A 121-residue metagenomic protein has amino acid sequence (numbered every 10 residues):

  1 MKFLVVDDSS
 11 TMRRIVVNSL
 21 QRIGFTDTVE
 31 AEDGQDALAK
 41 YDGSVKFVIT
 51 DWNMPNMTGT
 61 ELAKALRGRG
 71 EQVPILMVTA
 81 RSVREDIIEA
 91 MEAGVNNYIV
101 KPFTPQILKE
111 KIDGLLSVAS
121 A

Functional and structural regions predicted by a protein language model:
S10-V29: Two-component/phosphorelay signaling modules centered on CheY-like receiver
E30-F47, G68: Acidic, metal-coordinating helix/loop segments flanking the phosphotransfer/catalytic sites of two-component signaling
D33, T58-L62: Acidic catalytic/metal-coordinating carboxylates
M54: Receiver (REC) domain active-site loop signature in two-component systems and cognate sites in sensor histidine kinases
R69, R81-S82: Short, conserved "switch-loop" micro-motifs in signal-transduction and mechanochemical regulators
S82-N97: Alpha4 helix (beta4-alpha4-beta5 surface) of REC/receiver domains from two-component response regulators
F103-I112: C-terminal output helix
